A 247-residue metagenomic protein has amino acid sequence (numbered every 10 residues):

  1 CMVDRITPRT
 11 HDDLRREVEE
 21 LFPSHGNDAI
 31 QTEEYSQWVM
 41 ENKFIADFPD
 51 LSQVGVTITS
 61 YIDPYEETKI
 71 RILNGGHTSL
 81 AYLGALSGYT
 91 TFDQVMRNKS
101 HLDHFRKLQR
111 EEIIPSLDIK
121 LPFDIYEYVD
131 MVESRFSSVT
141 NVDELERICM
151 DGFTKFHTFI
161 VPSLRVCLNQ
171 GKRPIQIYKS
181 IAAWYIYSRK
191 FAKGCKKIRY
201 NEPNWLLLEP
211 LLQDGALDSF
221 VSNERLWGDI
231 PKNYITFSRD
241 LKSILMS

Functional and structural regions predicted by a protein language model:
C1-S247: Substrate/ligand-engaging "lid" and interaction regions
